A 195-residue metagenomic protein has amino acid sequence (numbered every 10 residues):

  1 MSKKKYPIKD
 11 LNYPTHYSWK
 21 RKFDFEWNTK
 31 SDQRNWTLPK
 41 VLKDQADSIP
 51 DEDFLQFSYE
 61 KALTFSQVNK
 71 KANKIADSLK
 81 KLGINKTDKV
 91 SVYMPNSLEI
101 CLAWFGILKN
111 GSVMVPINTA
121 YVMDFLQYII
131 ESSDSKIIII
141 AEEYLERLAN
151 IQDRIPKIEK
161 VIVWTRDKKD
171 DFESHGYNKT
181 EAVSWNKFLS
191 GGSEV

Functional and structural regions predicted by a protein language model:
M1-L11, K109-K187: Structural core segment of the AMP-binding/adenylate-forming
M1-W36: Flexible, non-catalytic linker and terminal segments flanking ANL/adenylate-forming cores
P14-R21, K40-T64, K169: AMP-dependent adenylate-forming
D32-R34, D51-S97, C101-F105, V122-Q127 (+1 more regions): Conserved AMP-binding/adenylate-forming core of the ANL superfamily
K40, K70, K74-D77, K109 (+1 more regions): Generic recognition of well-ordered alpha-helical segments within structured catalytic/regulatory domains
D47, K80, L108, E131: Short polybasic/polar patches that bind polyanions
N73-D77, P95, D134, E143 (+1 more regions): Solvent-exposed alpha-helix faces
F188-V195: Short, intrinsically disordered, charge-balanced linker/junction segments flanking boundaries in proteins
